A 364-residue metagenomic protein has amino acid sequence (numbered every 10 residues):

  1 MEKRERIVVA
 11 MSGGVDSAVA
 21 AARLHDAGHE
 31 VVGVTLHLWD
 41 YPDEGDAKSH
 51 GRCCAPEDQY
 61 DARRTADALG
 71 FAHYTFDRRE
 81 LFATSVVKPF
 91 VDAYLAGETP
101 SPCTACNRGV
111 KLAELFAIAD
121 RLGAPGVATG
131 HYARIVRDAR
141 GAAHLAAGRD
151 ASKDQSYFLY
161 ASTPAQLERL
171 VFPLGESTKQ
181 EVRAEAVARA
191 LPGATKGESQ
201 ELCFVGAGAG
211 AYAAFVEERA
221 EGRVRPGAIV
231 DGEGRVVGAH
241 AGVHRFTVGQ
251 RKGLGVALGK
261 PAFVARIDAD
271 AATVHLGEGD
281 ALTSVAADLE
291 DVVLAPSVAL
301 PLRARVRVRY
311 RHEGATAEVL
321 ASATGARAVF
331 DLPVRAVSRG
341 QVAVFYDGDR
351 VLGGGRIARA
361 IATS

Functional and structural regions predicted by a protein language model:
M1-Y160, V171, K179-V182, V264: ATP-dependent adenylation/nucleotidyltransferase module used to activate substrates
V15, A128-I135, A139-S364: AMP-forming adenylation/ATP pyrophosphatase catalytic core
